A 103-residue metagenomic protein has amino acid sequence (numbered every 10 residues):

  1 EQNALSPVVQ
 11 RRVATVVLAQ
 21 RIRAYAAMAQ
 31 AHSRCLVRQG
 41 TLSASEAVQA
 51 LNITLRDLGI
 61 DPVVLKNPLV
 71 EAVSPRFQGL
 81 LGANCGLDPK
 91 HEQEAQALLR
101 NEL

Functional and structural regions predicted by a protein language model:
E1-R12, E94-L103: Charged, low-complexity, intrinsically disordered terminal regions
N3-V63: Short N-proximal segments of mature Sec-exported proteins
A44-L103: Compact alpha-helical subdomains of small soluble proteins
